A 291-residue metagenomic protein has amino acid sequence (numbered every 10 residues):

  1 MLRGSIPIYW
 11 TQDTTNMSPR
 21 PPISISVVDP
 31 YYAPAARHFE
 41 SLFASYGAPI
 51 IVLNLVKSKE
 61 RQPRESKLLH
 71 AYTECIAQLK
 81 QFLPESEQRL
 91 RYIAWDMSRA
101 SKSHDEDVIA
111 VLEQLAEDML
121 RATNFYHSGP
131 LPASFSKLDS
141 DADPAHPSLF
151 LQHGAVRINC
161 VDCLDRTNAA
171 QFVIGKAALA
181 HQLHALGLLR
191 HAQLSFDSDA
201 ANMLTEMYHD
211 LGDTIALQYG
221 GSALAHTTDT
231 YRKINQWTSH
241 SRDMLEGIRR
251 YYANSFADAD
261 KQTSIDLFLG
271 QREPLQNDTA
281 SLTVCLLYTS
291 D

Functional and structural regions predicted by a protein language model:
M1-I50, N54-V56: Non-catalytic, regulatory and substrate/membrane-recognition segments associated with hydrolase enzymes
P22-P30, P63, D107, S195 (+1 more regions): Generic amphipathic alpha-helical segments used as scaffolds and interaction surfaces in large, multi-domain proteins
Y46-E206, D210-L211, L217-Q218, T227: Fold-level signal for large, globular catalytic cores of enzyme and receptor domains
K137-P144, S198, I234-S239, D243 (+5 more regions): Replace "small metal-dependent catalytic modules" with "small catalytic or cofactor-binding modules
M207-I234, T238-N254: Long, C-terminal catalytic modules of enzymes
A280-V284: C-terminal regulatory/linker segments that are acidic, Ser/Thr- and Pro-rich and often disordered or coiled-coil
Y288-D291: Conserved small/polar residues in nucleotide/adenosyl-binding loops
